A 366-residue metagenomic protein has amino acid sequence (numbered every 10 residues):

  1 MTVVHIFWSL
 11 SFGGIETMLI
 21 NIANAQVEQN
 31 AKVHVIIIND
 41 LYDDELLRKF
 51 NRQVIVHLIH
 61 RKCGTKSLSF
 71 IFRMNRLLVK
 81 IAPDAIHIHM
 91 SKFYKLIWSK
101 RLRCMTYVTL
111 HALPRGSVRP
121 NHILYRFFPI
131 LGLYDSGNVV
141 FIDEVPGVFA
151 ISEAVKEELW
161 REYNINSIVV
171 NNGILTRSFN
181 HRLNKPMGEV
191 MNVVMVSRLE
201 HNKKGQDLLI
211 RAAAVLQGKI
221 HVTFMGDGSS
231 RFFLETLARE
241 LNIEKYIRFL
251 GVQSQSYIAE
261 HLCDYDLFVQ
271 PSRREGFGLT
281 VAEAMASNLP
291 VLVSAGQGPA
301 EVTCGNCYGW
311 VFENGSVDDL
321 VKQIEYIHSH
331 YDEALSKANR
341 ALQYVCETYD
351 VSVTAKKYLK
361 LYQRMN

Functional and structural regions predicted by a protein language model:
H5-N21, A25-S67, W160, G228-S230: N-terminal strand-loop element at the rim of the active site of nucleotide-sugar-dependent glycosyltransferases
E16-N21, M191, R198-V215, S229-E235: A conserved mid-protein helix/loop that constitutes part of the nucleotide-sugar donor-binding site
N75-R76, F127-G147: Membrane-proximal helix-turn-helix segments that form the acceptor-binding/catalytic region of lipid-linked
I88-Y94, L110: Short His-centered aromatic/hydrophobic patch
V139-H181, N192: Donor nucleotide-sugar binding/catalytic pocket of nucleotide-sugar-dependent glycosyltransferases
R273: Aromatic "clamp/platform" in nucleotide-sugar-dependent glycosyltransferases that forms part of the donor/acceptor
P290-V293: Short hydrophobic beta-strand element within catalytic cores of glycosyltransferases and related nucleotide-activated
G305-N306, W310-V317, Y326-Y331: Conserved acidic donor-binding segment of nucleotide-sugar-dependent glycosyltransferases
